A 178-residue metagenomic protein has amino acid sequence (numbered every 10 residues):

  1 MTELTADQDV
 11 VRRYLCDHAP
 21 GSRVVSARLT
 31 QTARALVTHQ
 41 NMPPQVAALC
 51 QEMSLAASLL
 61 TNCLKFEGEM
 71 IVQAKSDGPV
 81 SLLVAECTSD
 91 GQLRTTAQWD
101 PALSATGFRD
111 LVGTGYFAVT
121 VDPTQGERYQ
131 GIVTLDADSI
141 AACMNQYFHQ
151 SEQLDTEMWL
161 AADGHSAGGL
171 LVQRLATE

Functional and structural regions predicted by a protein language model:
T2-E178: Interaction interfaces in information-processing and related assembly proteins
